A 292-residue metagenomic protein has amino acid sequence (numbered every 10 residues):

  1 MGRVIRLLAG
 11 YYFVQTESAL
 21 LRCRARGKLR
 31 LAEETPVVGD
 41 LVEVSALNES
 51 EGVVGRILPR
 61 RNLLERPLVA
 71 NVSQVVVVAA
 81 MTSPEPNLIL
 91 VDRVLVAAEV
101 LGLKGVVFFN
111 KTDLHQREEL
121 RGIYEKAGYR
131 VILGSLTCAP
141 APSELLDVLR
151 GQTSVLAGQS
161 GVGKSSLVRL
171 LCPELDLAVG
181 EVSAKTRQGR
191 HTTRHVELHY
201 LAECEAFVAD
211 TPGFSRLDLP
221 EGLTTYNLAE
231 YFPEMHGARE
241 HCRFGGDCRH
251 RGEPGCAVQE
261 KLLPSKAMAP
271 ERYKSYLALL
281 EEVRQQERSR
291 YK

Functional and structural regions predicted by a protein language model:
M1-L8: Structural detector for short beta-strands of small beta-barrel domains
R3, V53-I57, A178: Residues located in well-ordered beta-strands
G10-V14: Short aromatic-glycine-enriched beta-strand elements
L20-G27: A short macromolecule-binding patch
G27, E33-N48, L58-V75, A80-M81 (+5 more regions): Helix-rich effector regions associated with P-loop NTPase G domains
E49-I57, E85-N87: Short, Lys/Arg- and Gly-enriched loop/turn segments at beta-strand edges
K111-V162: Canonical P-loop GTPase G-domain recognition
K164-G180: A conserved segment at the C-terminal end of the G1
